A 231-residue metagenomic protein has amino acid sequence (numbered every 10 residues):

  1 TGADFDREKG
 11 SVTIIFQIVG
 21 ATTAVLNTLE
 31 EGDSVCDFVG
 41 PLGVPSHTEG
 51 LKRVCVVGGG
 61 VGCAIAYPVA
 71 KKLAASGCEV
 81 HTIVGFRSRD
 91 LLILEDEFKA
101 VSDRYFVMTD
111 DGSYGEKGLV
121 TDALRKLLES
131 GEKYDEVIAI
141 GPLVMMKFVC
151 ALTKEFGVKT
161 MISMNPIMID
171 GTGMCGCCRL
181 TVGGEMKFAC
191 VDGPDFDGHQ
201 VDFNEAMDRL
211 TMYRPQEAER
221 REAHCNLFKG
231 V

Functional and structural regions predicted by a protein language model:
T1-E31: Ferredoxin-reductase
A3, I15, C36-F38, V191: Residues in well-ordered beta-strands of folded domains
F5-R7, V19, E49, G173 (+1 more regions): A short, compositionally biased micro-patch
A21-I169: FNR/FR-type flavoprotein reductase catalytic core
I65, L143-V144, N165-D195, A223-K229: Local cysteine-cluster metal-coordination motifs and their immediate loop/turn environment, predominantly Fe-S cluster
C150, G173, V201-D202: Short acidic, glycine/serine/threonine-rich loops at helix termini
F188-D192, F196-V231: Short Fe-S-cluster ligation motifs
